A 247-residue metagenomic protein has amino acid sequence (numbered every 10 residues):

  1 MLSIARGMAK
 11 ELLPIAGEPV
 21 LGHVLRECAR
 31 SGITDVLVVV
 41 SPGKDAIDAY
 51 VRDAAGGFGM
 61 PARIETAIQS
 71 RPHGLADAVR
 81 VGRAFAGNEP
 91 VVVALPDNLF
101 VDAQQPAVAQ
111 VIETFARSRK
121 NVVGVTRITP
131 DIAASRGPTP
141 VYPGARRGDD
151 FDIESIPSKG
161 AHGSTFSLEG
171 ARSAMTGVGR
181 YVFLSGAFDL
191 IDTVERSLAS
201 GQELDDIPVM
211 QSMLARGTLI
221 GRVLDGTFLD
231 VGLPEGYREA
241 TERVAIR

Functional and structural regions predicted by a protein language model:
M1-A5: A phosphate-binding catalytic loop at a beta-strand-loop-alpha-helix junction that coordinates phosphoryl groups
E11, R63-E65, D152, T218-I220: Conserved beta-strand segments of alpha/beta enzyme cores
L13-P14, E18-V93, L99-Q104: Conserved N-terminal catalytic core of the sugar/cofactor nucleotidyltransferase
V38, V93, V123-G124, G221: Structural beta-sheet core signal
A54-P61, T114, A145-G148, Q211-L214: Short, conserved catalytic or adaptor-binding loops enriched in Gly and charged residues
A67-Q69, G124-V125, K159, R222-L224: Conserved beta-strand termini and adjacent loop/short-helix elements that scaffold enzyme active sites in alpha/beta
V101-D189, T193: Conserved core of the sugar-phosphate nucleotidyltransferase
I156, T165, R172-R247: Conserved alpha/beta core of the MobA/IspD/sugar-nucleotide pyrophosphorylase nucleotidyltransferase superfamily
